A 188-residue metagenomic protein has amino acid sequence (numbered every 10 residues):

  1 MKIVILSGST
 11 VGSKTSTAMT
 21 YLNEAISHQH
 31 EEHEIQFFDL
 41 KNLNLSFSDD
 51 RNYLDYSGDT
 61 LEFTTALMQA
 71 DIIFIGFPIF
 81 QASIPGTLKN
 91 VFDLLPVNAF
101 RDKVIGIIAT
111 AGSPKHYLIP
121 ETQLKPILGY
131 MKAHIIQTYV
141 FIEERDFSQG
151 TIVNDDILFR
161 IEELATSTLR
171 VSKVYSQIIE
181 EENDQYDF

Functional and structural regions predicted by a protein language model:
M1-K89, F159, E163, L169-R170 (+1 more regions): N-terminal beta1-alpha1-beta2 submodule of the flavodoxin-like/Rossmannoid cofactor-binding fold
A25-I26, H30, R101, G106-F188: FMN-binding flavodoxin-like domain, especially the glycine-rich phosphate-binding loop
Y56-M131: Helix-loop-strand module that forms the ligand-binding subsite of alpha/beta enzymes
